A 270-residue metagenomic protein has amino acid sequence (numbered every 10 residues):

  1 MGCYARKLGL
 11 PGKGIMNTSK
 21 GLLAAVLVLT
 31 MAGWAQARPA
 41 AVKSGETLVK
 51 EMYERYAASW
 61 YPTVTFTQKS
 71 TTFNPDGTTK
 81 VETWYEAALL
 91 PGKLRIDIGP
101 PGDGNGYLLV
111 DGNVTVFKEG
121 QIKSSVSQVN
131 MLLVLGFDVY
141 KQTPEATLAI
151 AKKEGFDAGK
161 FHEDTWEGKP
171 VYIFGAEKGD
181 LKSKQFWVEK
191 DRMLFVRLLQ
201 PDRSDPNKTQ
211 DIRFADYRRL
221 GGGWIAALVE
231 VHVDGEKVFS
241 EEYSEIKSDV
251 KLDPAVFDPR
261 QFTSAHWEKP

Functional and structural regions predicted by a protein language model:
K7-L23: Bacterial N-terminal signal peptides that target proteins for export
A24-A32: Bacterial N-terminal signal peptides
A37-K50, W60, N113-K182, D202-K208 (+2 more regions): Flexible, processing/modification-adjacent segments and terminal tails in exported/periplasmic/extracellular proteins
A41-I122, E154-K160: N-terminal mature ectodomain segment of secretory-pathway/periplasmic proteins
V81-W84, G106-D111, K123-L133, V188 (+2 more regions): Short amphipathic beta-strand/extended segments with alternating polar/hydrophobic composition
L90-I96, V116, V134-V139, R219-G223 (+1 more regions): Short, surface-exposed linear segments at secondary-structure transitions and domain or protein termini
P101-D103, E163-R260: Gly/Pro-enriched, hydrophobic low-complexity segments that function as extracytoplasmic propeptides/linkers
